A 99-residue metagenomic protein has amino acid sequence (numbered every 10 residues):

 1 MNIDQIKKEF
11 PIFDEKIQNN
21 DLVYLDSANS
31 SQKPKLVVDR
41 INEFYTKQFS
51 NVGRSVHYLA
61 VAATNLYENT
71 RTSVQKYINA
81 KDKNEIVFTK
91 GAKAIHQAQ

Functional and structural regions predicted by a protein language model:
M1-Q99: Pyridoxal 5′-phosphate
